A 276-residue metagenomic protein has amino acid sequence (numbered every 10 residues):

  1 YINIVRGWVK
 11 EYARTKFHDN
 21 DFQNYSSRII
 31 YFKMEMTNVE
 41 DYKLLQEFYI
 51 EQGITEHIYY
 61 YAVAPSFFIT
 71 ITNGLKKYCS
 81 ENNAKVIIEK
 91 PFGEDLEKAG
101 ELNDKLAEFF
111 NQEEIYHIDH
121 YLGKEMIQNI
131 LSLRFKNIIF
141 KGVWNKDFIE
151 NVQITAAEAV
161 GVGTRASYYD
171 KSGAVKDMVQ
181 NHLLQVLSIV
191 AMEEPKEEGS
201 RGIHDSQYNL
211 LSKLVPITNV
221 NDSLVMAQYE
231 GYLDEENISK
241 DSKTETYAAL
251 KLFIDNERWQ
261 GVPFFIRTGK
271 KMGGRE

Functional and structural regions predicted by a protein language model:
Y1-I87, F92-E276: Secretory/organelle targeting and membrane-embedding segments
